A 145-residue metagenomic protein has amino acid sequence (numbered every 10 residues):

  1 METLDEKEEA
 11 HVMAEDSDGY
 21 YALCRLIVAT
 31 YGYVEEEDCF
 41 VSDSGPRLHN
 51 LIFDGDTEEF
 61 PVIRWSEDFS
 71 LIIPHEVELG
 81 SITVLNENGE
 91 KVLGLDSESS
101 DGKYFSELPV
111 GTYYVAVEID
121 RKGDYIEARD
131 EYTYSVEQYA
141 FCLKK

Functional and structural regions predicted by a protein language model:
M1-V41: N-terminal export/targeting and maturation segments
Y31-K91: Mature extracytoplasmic domains of secretory-pathway proteins
V92-S100: Short beta-strand segments within Ig-like beta-sandwich modules, predominantly Fibronectin type-III
F105-Y114: Surface-exposed, short loops/turns at beta-strand junctions within beta-sandwich domains
R121-R129: Short acidic/polar inter-strand loop motif in beta-rich domains
E127-A128, Y134-Y139: Extracellular and select intracellular beta-sandwich modules with Ser/Thr-enriched, small-residue motifs on
T133, C142-K145: Short beta-strand edge segments in extracellular beta-sheet folds
